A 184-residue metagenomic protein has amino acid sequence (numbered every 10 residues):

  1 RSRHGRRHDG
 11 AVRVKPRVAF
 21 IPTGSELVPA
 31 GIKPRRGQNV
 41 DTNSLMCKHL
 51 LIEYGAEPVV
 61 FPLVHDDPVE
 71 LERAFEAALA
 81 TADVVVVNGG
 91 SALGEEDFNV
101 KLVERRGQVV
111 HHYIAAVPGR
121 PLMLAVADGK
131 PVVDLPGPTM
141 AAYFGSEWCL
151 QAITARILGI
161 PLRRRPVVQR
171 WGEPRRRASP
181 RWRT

Functional and structural regions predicted by a protein language model:
R1-H65: Short, glycine/charged-enriched hinge/interface segments at domain edges or termini
G5-H8, L27, L50, Y54-E57 (+3 more regions): Change "in soluble alpha/beta enzymes" to "in soluble alpha/beta proteins
D9-V14, I52-E53, A77-A80, A115-A116 (+2 more regions): Solvent-exposed alpha-helices and their adjacent loops that cap or buttress functional pockets in soluble metabolic
F20-T23, V87-N88, A115, L135-P136: Short beta-strand segments
S25-E26, G90-L93, G137-M140: Short glycine-rich anion-binding loops that position phosphate/pyrophosphate groups of nucleotides and phosphorylated
N39-S44, V64-L71, Y113-L122: A general structural motif
M46-R105: N-terminal small/polar loop signature for handling phosphorylated ligands or for N-terminal nucleophile
E104-T184: Flexible glycine/proline-rich
